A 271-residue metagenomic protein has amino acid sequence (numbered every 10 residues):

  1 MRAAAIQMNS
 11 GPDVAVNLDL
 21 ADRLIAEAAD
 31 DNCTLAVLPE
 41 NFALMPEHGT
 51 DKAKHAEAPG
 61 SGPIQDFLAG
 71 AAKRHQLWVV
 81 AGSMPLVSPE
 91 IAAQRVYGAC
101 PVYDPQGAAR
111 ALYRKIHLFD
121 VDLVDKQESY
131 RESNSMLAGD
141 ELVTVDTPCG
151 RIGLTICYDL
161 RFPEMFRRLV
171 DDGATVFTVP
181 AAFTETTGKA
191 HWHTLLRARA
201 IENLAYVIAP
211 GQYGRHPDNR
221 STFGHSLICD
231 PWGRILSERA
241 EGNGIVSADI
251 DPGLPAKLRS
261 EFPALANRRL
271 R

Functional and structural regions predicted by a protein language model:
M1-A4: Extreme N-terminal starter segment of soluble prokaryotic enzymes
Q7-D13: Short polar catalytic/cofactor-binding loops
V14, R23-Q106, L112-R114, D120 (+2 more regions): Cys-nucleophile CN-hydrolase/nitrilase-fold catalytic domain and related Cys-dependent amidase chemistry that acts on
V16-E27, R161-R167: Short, acidic/polar
P59-A81, R151, C157-V246: CN hydrolase (nitrilase-like) catalytic-core segments centered on the catalytic cysteine and neighboring Lys/Glu
A81-S83, A99-V102, V143-V145, S226-I228 (+1 more regions): Short beta-strand scaffold segments in enzyme catalytic cores
I91-D172, E185-G188, T194, S260-A264: Active-site catalytic loop in hydrolytic enzyme cores
G253-R271: A short C-terminal boundary segment appended to hydrolase-like catalytic domains
